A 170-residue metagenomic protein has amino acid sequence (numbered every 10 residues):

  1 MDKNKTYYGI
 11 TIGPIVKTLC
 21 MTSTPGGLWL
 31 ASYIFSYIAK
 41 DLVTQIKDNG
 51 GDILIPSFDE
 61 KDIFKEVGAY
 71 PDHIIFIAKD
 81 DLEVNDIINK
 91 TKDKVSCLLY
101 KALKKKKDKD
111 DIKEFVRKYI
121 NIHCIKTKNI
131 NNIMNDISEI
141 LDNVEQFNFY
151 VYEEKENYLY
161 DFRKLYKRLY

Functional and structural regions predicted by a protein language model:
M1-Y170: Regulatory and interdomain segments flanking nucleotide-handling catalytic cores in signaling/defense enzymes
